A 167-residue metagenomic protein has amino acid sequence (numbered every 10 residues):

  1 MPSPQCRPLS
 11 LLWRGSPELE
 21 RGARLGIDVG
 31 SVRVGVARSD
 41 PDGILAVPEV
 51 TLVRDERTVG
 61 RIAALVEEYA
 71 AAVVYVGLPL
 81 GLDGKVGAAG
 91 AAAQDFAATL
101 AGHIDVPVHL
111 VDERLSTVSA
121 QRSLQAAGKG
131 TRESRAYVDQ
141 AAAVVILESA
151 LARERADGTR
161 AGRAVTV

Functional and structural regions predicted by a protein language model:
M1-I27, S31-V167: Phosphate- and other anionic-substrate recognition elements at nucleic-acid/protein interfaces
